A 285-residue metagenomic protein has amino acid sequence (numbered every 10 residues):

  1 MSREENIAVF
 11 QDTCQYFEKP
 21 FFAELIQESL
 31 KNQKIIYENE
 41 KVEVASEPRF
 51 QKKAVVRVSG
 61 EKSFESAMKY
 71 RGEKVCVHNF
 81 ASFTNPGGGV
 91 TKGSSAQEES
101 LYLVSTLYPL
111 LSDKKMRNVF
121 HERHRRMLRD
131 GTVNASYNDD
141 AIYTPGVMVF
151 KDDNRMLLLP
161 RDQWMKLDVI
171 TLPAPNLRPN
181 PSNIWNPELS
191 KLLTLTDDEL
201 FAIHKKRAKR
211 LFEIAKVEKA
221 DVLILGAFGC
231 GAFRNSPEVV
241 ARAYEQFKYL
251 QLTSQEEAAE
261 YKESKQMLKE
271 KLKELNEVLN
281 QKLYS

Functional and structural regions predicted by a protein language model:
M1-L223, A227-S285: Macrodomain-like recognition of ADP-ribose-binding/processing modules
